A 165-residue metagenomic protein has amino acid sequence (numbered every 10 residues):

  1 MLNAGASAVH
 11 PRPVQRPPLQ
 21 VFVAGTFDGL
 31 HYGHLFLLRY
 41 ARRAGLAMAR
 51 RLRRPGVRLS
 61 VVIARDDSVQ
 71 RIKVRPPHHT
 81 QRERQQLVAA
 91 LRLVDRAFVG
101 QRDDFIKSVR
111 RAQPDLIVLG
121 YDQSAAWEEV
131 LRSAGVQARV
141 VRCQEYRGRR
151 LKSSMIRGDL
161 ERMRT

Functional and structural regions predicted by a protein language model:
M1-T165: Nucleotidyltransferase catalytic core that binds NTPs
